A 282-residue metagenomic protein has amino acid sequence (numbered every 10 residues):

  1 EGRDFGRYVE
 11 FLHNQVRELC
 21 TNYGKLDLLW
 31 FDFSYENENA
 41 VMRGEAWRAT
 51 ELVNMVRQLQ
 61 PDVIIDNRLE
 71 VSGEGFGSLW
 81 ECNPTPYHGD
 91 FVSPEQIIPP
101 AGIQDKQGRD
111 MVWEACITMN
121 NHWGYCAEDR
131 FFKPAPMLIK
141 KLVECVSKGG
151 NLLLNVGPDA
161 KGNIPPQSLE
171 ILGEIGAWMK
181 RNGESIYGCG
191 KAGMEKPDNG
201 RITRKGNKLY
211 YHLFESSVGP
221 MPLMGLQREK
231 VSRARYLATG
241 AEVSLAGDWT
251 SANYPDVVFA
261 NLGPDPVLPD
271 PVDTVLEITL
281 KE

Functional and structural regions predicted by a protein language model:
E1-E282: Mature catalytic domains of secreted/periplasmic carbohydrate-active enzymes
